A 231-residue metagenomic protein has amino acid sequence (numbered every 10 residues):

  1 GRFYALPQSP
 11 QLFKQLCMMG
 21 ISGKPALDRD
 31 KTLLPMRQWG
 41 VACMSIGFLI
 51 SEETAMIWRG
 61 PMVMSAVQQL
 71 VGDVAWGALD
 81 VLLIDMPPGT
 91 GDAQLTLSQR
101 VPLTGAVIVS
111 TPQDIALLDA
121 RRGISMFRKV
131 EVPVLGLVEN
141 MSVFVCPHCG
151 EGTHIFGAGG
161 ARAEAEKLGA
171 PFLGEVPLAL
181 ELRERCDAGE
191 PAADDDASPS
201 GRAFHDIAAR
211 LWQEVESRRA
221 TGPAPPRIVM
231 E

Functional and structural regions predicted by a protein language model:
G1-I21, A26: Structured aminoacyl-transfer and RNA-binding surfaces used for tRNA recognition/handling in the translation apparatus
M19-E53, M64: Phosphate-binding loop that captures ATP/GTP phosphates
L27-D30, G60-M64, Q68, G91 (+5 more regions): Amphipathic alpha-helical transducer elements in NTP-driven molecular machines
W39-A42, G77-L82, G105: Loop/turn-to-beta-strand initiation segments
G47-L97: Phosphate-binding/switch loop-helix module in NTP-utilizing enzymes
D80-V81, P87-A188: Conserved catalytic-core segment of NTP-binding enzymes
A188-G201: C-terminal boundary of histidine-terminating zinc-finger modules
D206-R210, A220-E231: A short, charged, Gly/Pro-tolerant segment at domain boundaries
